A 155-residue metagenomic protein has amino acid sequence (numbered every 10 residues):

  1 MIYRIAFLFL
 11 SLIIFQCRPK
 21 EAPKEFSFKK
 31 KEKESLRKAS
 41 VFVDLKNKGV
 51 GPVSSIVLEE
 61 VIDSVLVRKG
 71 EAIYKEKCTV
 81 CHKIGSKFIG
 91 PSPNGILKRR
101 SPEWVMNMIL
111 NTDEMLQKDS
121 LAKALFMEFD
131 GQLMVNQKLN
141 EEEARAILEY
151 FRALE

Functional and structural regions predicted by a protein language model:
M1-F15: Sec-dependent bacterial lipoprotein signal peptides
C17-K20: Bacterial signal peptide processing site
E25-K29: Intrinsically disordered, low-complexity segments enriched in small/polar and acidic residues
K30-I73: Electrostatic cytochrome c docking/interface patches
G70, Y74-G85, V105, M134 (+1 more regions): The canonical Cys-X-X-Cys-His
E71, K83-N111: Gly/Gly-Pro-rich "capping" loops immediately C-terminal to redox-active cysteine motifs in periplasmic/lumenal
I89-I96, E114-E143: Axial heme c-ligation environment in periplasmic c-type cytochrome domains
E103-M108, G131-E155: C-terminal capping alpha-helices of c-type cytochrome domains
